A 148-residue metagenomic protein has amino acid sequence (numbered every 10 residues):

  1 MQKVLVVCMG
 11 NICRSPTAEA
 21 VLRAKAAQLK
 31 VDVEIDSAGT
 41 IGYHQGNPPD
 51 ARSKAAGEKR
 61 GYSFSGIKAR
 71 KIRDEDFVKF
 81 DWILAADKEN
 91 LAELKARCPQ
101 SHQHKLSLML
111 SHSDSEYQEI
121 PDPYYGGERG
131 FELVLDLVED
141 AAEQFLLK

Functional and structural regions predicted by a protein language model:
M1-K79, L147: Conserved active-site segments centered on acidic
V6, L84-A85: Hydrophobic beta-strand core positions in alpha/beta domains
S15, D87-K88: Helix N-cap/beta->alpha junction signal
W82, K88-K148: Phosphate-binding/catalytic loops
